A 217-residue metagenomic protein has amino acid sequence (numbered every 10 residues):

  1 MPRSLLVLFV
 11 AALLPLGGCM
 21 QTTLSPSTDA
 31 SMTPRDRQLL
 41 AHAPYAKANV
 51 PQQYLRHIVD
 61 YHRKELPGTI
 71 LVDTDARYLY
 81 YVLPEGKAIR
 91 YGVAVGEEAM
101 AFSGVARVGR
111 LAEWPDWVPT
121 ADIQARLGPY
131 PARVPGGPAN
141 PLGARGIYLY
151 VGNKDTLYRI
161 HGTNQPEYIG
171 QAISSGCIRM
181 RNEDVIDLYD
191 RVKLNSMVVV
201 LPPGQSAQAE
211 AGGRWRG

Functional and structural regions predicted by a protein language model:
P2-R3, V7, A12-G217: N-terminal pre-domains immediately preceding structured catalytic cores
